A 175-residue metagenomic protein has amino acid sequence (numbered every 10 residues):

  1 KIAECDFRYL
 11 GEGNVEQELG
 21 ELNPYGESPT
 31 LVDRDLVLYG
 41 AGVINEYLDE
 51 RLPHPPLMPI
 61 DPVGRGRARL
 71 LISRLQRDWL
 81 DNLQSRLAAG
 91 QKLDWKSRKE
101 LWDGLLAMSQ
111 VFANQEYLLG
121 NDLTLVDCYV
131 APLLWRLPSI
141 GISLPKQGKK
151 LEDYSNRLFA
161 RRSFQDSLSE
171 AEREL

Functional and structural regions predicted by a protein language model:
K1-S109, E116: GST-like domain detector, emphasizing the conserved glutathione-binding G-site in the N-terminal thioredoxin-like
F7-L10, Q147, L168-S169: Residue-level detector of family-conserved "landmark" positions at structurally sensitive sites
R34, A131, E170: Conserved residues at the C-terminal ends of beta-strands
V63, L75-S167: GST-like fold's C-terminal all-alpha helical module
E172-L175: Carbohydrate-binding/catalytic loop surfaces
